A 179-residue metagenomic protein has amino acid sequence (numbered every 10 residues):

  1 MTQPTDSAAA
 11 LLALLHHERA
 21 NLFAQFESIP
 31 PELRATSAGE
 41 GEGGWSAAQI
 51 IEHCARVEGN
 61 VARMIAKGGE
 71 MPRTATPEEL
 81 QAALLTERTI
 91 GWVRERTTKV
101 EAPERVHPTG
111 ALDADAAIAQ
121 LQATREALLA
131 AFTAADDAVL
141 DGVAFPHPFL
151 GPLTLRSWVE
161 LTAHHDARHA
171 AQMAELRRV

Functional and structural regions predicted by a protein language model:
M1-A10, G59-Q120: Short, helix-capping/interhelical loops that line the mouth of catalytic, cofactor-, or ligand-binding pockets
T2-T5, A10-G44: An N-terminal domain-cap segment
A9-H16, I51, A55, D115-I118 (+3 more regions): Short amphipathic alpha-helical segments with heptad-repeat character
E18-S28, V57-N60, K99, T124 (+2 more regions): Amphipathic, well-ordered alpha-helical segments in soluble domains
A24-L33, R96-P103, A138-F145: Short alpha-helical hairpin
E27, A119-Q122, E126-T133, A174: A broadly conserved amphipathic alpha-helix scaffold signal in soluble, globular proteins
T36-W92, A130-V179: Short, contiguous alpha-helical
